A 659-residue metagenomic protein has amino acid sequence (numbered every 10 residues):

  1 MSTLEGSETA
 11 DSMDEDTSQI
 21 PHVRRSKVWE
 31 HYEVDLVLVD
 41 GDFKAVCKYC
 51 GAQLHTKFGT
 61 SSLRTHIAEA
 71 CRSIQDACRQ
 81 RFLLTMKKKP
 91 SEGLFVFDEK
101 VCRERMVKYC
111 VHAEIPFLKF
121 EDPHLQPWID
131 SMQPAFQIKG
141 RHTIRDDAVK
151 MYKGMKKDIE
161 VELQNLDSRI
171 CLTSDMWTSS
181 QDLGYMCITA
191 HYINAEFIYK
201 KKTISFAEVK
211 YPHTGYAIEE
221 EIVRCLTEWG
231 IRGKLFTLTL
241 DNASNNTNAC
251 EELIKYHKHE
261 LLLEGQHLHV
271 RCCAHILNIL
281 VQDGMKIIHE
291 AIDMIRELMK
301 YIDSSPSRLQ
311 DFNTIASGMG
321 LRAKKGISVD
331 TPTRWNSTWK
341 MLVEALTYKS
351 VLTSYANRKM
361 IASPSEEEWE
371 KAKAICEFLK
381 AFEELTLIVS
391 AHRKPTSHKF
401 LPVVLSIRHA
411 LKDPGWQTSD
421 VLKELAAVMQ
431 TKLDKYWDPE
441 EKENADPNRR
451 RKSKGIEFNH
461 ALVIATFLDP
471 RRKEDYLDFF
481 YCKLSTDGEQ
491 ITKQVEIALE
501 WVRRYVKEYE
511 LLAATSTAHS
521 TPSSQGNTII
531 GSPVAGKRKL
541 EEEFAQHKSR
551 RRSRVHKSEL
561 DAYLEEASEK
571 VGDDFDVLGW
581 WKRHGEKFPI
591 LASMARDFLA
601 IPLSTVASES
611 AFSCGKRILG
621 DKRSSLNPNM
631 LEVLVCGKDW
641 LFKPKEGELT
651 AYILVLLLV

Functional and structural regions predicted by a protein language model:
M1-H22, A77, C225-E228, Y256-H259 (+7 more regions): Acidic, serine/threonine- and proline/glycine-rich intrinsically disordered low-complexity regions
M1-K119, P123-S131, D146-L163, H191 (+7 more regions): A zinc-binding module initiation signal
C47, L63, I67, L125 (+15 more regions): Mobile genetic element proteins and their domesticated derivatives, centered on retroelements and DNA transposons
K48, F95, V111-A113, F117-M319 (+4 more regions): Active-site neighborhood segments
E114-F117, V149, Q164, W177-Q181 (+11 more regions): Conserved, non-catalytic sequence blocks in retroelement Pol enzymes and Pol-derived host proteins
S205-K210, L240, L352-E559, D574: Extended, C-terminal/distal alpha-helical "rod" segments
L277, L309, W335-L352, T386 (+1 more regions): Short amphipathic alpha-helical "interface-anchor" segments enriched in bulky aromatics
E500, S568, L619-V659: Polyampholytic, low-complexity intrinsically disordered segments
